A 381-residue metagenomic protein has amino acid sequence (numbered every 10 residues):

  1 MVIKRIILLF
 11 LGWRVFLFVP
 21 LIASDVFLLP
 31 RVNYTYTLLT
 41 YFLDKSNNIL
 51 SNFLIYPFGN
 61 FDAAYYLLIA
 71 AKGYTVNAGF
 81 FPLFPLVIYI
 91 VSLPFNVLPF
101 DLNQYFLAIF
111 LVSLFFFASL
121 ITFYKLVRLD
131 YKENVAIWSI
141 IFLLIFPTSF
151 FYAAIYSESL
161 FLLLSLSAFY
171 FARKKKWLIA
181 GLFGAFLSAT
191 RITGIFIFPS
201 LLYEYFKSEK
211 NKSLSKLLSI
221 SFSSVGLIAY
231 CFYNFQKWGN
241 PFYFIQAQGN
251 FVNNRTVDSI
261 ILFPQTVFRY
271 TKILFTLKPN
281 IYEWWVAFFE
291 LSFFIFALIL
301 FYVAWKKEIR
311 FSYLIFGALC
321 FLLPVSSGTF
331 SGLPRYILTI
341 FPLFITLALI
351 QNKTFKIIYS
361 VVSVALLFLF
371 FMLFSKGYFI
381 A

Functional and structural regions predicted by a protein language model:
W13-N33, P57, F186-L187, F198-E204 (+3 more regions): Membrane-lumen/periplasm interface segments of specific transmembrane helices in polyprenyl phosphate-linked
P57-F100, T266-R269: Short hydrophobic/aromatic helix or loop-helix immediately within or flanking a transmembrane segment in polytopic
A78-L86, V97-I121, N280-L291: Loop-to-helix entry region of an early transmembrane alpha helix in multi-pass inner-membrane enzymes
F100-L107, L120-I145, I179, E308-I315: Transmembrane-helix signature of polytopic, membrane-embedded enzymes that assemble or transfer cell-envelope glycans
F117, A136-T148, Y152-A154, F169-A172: Transmembrane and membrane-interface helices of multi-pass, inner-membrane envelope-modifying transferases
T122, F142-I145, L160-I179, L343: Specific aromatic-rich, kink-prone transmembrane helix
A153-L160, L333: Short acidic/glycine- and proline-prone juxtamembrane loop motifs at membrane-interface regions of multi-pass membrane
I295, W305-S326, Y336: Transmembrane alpha-helix segments characteristic of polytopic inner-membrane glycan-assembly/cell-envelope
